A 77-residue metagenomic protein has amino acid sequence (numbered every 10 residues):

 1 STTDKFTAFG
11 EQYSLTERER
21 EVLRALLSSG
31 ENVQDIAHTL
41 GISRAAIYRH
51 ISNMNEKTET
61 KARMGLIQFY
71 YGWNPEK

Functional and structural regions predicted by a protein language model:
T3-R49, G72-E76: Helix-turn-helix DNA-binding segment
F9, S52-K77: Basic, Lys/Arg-enriched C-terminal extension of HTH/homeodomain DNA-binding domains
